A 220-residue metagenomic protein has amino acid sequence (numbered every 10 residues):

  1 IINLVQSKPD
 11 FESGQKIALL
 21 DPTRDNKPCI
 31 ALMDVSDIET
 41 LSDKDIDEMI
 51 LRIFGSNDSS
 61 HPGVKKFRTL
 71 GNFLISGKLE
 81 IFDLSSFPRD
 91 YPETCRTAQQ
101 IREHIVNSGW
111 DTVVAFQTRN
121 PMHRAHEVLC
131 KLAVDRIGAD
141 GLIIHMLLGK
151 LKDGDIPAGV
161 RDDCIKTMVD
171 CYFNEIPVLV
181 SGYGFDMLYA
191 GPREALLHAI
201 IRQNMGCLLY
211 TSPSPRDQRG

Functional and structural regions predicted by a protein language model:
Q15-R24: Short conserved beta-strand and strand-loop elements enriched in small hydrophobics with frequent Asp/Gly
A31-D37: Short beta-strand-centered aromatic/proline hotspots
E39-S56: Short, solvent-exposed secondary-structure boundary/capping segments
G63-A98: Non-catalytic propeptide/linker segments at domain boundaries
C95, Q100-P157, E194-H198: N-terminal catalytic cores of NTP/NDP-binding nucleotidyl/phosphoryl-transfer enzymes
L151-N174: Phosphate/pyrophosphate-binding betaalpha-module
E194-M205, L209: Catalytic alpha/beta core domains of metabolic enzymes, predominantly
Y210-P215: Conserved small/polar residues in nucleotide/adenosyl-binding loops
